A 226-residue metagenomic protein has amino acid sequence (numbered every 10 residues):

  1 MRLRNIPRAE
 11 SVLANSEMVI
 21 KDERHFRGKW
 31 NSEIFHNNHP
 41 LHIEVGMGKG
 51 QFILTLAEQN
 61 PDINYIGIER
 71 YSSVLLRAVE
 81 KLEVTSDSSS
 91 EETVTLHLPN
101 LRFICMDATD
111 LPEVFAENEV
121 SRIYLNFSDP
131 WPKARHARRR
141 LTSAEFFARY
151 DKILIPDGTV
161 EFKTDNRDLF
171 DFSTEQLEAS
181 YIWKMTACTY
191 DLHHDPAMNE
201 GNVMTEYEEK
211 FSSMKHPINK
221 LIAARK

Functional and structural regions predicted by a protein language model:
M1-I43, Q51-Q59: S-adenosyl-L-methionine
G48: Conserved glycine-rich SAM-binding loop
Y71: Conserved SAM/SAH-binding beta-strand->alpha-helix loop
E80-E117: S-adenosyl-L-methionine
E113-R122, F127: A short acidic, Gly/Pro-enriched loop at the edge of an enzyme's catalytic core that lines a small-molecule cofactor
T142-P156: A short glycine-rich, Lys/Arg-flanked "PGG" loop and its adjoining helix->strand segment in the class I
D157-T164: Conserved beta-strand signature within the Rossmann-like core of class I S-adenosyl-L-methionine
S173-K226: Class I S-adenosyl-L-methionine
